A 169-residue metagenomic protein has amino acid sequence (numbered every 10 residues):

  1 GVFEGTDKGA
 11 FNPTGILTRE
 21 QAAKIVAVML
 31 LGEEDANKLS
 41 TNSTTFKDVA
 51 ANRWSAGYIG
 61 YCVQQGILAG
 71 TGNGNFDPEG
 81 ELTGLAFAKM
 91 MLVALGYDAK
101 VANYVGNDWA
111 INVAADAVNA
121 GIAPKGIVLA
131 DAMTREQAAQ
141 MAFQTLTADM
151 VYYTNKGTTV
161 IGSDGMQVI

Functional and structural regions predicted by a protein language model:
E4-A56, Q65-L85, L92-A132, L146-I169: Feature responds to low-complexity, polar/acidic, surface-exposed segments characteristic of secreted/exported proteins
